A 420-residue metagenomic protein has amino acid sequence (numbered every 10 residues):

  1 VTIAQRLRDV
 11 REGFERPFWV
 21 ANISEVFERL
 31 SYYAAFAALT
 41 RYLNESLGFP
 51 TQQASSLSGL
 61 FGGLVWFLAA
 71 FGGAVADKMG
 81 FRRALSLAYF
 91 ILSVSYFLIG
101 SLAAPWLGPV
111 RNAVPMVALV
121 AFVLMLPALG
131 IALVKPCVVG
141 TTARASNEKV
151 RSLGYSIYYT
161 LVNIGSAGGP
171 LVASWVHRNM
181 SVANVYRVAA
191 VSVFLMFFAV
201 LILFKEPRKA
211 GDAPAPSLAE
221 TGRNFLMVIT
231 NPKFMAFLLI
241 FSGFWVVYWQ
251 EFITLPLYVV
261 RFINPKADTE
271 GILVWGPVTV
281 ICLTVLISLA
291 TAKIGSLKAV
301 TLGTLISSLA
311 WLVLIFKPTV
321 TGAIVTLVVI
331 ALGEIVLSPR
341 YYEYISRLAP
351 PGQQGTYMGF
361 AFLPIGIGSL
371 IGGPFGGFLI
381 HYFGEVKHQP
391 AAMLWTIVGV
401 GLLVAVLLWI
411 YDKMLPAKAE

Functional and structural regions predicted by a protein language model:
T2-E15, A210-L239: Juxtamembrane intracellular "pre-TM" segments in multi-pass secondary transporters
A37-S55, I253-G271: Short amphipathic helix-loop junctions that connect adjacent transmembrane helices in Major Facilitator Superfamily/SLC
V65, S152-H177, S192-V193, A361-G373: Glycine-rich segments within core transmembrane alpha-helices of 12-TM secondary carriers
L68-F81, H177, C282-S296, I380: Helix-to-loop junctions at the C-terminal end of transmembrane segments in multipass secondary transporters
F90-P115, L305-P318: C-terminal ends and interior cores of transmembrane alpha-helices in multi-pass membrane transporters/permeases
A113-V114, W175-S192, F378-L402: A membrane-interface helix-boundary motif in multi-pass transporters
L133-S146, V336-P350: Intracellular juxtamembrane helix-capping segments at the cytosolic ends of symmetry-related transmembrane helices
L195-P207, W395-E420: Multi-pass alpha-helical transporter architecture, strongest for 12-TM Major Facilitator/SLC carriers used
